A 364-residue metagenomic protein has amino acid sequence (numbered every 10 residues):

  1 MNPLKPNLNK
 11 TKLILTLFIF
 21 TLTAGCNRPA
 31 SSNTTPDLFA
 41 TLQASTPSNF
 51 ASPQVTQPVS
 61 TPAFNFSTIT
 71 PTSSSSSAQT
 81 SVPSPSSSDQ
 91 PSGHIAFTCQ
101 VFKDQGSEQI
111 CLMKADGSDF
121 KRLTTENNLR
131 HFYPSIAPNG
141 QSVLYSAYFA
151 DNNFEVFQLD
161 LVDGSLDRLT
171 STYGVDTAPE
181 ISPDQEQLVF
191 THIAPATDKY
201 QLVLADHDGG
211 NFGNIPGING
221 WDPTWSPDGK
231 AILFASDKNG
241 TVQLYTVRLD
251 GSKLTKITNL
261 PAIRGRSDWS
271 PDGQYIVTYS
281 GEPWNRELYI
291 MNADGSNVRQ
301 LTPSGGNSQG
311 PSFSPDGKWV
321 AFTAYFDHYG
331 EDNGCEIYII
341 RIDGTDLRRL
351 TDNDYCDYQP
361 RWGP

Functional and structural regions predicted by a protein language model:
M1-N2, G117: Accessible peptide chain termini
N2-L13: Bacterial N-terminal signal peptides that target proteins for export
I14-I19: Sec-dependent N-terminal signal peptides
C26-P364: Sequence signature of WD/YWTD-type beta-propeller architectures
